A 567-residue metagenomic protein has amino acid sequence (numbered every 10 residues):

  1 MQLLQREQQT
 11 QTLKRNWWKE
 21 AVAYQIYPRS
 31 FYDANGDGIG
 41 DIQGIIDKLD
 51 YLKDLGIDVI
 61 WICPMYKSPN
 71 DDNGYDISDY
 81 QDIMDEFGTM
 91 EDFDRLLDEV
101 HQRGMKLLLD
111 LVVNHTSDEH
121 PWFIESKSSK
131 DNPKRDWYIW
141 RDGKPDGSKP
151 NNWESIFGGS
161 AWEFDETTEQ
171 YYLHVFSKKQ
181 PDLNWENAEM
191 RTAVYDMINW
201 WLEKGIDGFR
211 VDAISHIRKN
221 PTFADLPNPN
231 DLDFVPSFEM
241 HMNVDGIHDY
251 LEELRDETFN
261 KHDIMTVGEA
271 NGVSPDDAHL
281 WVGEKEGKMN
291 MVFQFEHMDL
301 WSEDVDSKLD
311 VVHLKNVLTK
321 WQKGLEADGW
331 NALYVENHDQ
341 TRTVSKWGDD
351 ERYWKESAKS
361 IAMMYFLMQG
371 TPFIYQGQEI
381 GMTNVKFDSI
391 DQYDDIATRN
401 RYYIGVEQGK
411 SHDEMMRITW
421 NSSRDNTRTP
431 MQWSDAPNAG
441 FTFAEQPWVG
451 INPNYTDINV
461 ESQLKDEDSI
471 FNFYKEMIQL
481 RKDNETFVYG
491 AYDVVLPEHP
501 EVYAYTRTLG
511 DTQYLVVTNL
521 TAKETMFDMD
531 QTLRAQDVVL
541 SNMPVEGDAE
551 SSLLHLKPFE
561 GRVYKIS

Functional and structural regions predicted by a protein language model:
Q2-L4, W17-W18, P227-D231, P236-E239 (+10 more regions): Loop/helix patches that line or flank the sugar-binding groove of alpha-linked glycan CAZymes
Q2-N199, E203, H216-S274, W281 (+1 more regions): Acidic/aromatic-lined carbohydrate-recognition and catalytic surfaces of CAZymes acting on diverse glycans
I60, F209-V211: Hydrophobic residues within beta-strands of alpha/beta enzymes
S68-D72, H115-W122, I217-P221, S274-A278 (+5 more regions): Short catalytic/ligand-binding loop motif for oxyanion handling, primarily in non-cytosolic enzymes, centered on
P236, N331-E351: Active-site clefts of carbohydrate-active enzymes
E524-M543: Beta-strand-rich binding/interaction modules
E550-S567: C-terminal beta-strand-rich structural cap/linker in extracellular carbohydrate-active enzymes
